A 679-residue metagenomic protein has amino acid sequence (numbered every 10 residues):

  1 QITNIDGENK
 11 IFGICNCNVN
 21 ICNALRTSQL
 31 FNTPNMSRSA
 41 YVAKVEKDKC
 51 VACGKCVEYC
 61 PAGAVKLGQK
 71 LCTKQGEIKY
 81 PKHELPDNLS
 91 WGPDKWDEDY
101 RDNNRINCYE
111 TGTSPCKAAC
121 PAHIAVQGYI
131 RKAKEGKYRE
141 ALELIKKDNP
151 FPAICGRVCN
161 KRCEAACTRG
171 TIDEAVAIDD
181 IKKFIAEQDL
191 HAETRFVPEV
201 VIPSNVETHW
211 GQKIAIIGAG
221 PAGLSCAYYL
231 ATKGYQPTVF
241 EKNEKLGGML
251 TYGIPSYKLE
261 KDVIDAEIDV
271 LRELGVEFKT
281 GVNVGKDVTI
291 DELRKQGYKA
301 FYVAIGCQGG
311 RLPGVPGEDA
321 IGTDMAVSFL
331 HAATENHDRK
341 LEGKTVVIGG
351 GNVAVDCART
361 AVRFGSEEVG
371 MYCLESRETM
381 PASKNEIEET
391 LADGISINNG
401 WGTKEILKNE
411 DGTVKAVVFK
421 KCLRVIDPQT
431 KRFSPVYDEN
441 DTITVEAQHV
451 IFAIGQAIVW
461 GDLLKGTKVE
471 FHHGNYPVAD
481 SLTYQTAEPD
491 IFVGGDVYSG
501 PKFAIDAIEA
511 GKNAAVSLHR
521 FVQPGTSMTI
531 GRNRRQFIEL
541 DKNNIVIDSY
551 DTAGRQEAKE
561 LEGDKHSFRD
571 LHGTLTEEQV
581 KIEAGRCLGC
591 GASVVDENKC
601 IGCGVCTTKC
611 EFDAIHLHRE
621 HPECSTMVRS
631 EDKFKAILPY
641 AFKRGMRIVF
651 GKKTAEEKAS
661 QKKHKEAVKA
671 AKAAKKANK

Functional and structural regions predicted by a protein language model:
I2-I14, L30-Y59, G63-K79, D94-A119 (+11 more regions): Ferredoxin-like iron-sulfur electron-transfer modules
N23-D48, G63-R105, I124-P150, I154 (+10 more regions): Non-heme iron-sulfur electron-transfer modules
E140, T208-H209, K213-I217, D265-V315 (+4 more regions): Feature captures the FAD/FMN-dependent oxidoreductase FAD-binding
I185-T208, K233, A266-K286, G310-F364 (+1 more regions): Glycine-rich dinucleotide-binding loop and its adjacent helix/turn
Q212-T238, A354-V362: N-terminal Rossmann-like FAD-binding beta1-loop-alpha1 element of flavoenzymes
V239, N243-F278, H331-A333, A358-E405 (+2 more regions): Rossmann-like dinucleotide-binding cores of NAD(P)H-dependent redox enzymes
I321-E342, K408, D427-P501: FAD-site-proximal beta/loop scaffold in flavoenzymes
V497-G525: A conserved FAD-binding loop/helix module that cradles the flavin
